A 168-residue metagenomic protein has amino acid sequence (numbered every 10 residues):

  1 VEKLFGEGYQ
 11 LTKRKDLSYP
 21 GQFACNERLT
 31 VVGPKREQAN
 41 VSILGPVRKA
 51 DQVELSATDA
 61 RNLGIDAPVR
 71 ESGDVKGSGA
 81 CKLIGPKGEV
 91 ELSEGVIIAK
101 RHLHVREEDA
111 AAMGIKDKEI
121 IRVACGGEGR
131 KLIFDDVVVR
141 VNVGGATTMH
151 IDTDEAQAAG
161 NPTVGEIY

Functional and structural regions predicted by a protein language model:
E2-P34, N40-P86, E91-G126, D135-E166: Short beta-strand-centered segments at strand-helix junctions
